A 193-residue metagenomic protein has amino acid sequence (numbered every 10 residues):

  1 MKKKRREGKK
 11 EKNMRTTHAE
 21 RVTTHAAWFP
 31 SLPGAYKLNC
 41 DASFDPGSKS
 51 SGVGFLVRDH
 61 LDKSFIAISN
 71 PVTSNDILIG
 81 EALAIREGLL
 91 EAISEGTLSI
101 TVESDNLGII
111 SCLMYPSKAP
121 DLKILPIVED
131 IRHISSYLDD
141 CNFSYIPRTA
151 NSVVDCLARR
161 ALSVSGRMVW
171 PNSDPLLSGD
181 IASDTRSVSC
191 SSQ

Functional and structural regions predicted by a protein language model:
M1-Q193: Primary recognition of RNase H-like, Mg2+-dependent phosphodiesterase/nuclease domains
